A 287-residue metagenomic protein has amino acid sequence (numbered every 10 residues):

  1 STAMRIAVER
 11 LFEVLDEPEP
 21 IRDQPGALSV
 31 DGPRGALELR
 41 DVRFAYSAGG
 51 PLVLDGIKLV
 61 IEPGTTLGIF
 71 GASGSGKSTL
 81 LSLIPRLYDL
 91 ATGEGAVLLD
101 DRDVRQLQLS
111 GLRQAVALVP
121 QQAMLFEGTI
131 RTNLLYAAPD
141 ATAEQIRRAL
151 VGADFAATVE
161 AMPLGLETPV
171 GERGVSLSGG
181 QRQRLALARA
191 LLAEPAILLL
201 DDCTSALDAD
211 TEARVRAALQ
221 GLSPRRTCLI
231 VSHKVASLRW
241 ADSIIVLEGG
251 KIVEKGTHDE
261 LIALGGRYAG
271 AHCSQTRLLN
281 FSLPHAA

Functional and structural regions predicted by a protein language model:
S1, P18-I21: Signal-transduction coiled-coil helices of two-component systems
S1-V14: Cytosolic ends of transmembrane helices, especially the final helix of ABC transmembrane type-1 domains
D16, D23, L28-A287: ABC-type nucleotide-binding domain
